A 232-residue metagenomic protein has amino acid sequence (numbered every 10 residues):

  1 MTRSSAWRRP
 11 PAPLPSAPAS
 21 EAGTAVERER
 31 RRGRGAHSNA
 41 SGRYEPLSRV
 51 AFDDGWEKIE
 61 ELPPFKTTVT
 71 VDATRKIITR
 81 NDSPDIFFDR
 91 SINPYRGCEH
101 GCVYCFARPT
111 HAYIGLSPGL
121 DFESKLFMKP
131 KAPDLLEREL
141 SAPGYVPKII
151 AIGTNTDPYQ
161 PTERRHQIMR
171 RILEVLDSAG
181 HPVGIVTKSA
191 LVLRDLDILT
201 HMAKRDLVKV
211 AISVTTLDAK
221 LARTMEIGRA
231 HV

Functional and structural regions predicted by a protein language model:
M1-S91: Flexible, acidic/Gly-rich N-terminal and inter-domain linker regions that tether and position cofactor-handling modules
E60-R96, V103-A211, T215-L221: Conserved Radical SAM active-site core
R223-E226: C-terminal scaffold of the Radical SAM
A230-V232: Conserved small/polar residues in nucleotide/adenosyl-binding loops
